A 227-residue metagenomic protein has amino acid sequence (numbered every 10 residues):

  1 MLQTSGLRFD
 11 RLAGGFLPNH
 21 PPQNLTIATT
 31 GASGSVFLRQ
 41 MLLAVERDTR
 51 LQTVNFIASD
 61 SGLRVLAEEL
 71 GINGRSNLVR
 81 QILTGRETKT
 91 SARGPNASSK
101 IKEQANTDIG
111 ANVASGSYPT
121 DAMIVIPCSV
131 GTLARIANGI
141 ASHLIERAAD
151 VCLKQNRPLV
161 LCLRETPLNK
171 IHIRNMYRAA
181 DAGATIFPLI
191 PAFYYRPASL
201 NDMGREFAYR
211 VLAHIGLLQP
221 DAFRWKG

Functional and structural regions predicted by a protein language model:
R8-L12, F16-L159, P167-G227: A cross-family phosphate/adenosyl-ligand binding-site feature
